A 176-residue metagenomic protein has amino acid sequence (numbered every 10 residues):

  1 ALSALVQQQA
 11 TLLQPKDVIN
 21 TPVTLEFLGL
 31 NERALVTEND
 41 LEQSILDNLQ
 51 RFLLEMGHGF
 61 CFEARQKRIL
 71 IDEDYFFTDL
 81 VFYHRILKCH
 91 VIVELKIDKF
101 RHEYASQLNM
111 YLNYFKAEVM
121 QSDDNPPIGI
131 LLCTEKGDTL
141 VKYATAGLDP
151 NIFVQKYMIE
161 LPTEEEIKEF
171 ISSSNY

Functional and structural regions predicted by a protein language model:
A1-Y176: Basic, low-complexity intrinsically disordered segments
